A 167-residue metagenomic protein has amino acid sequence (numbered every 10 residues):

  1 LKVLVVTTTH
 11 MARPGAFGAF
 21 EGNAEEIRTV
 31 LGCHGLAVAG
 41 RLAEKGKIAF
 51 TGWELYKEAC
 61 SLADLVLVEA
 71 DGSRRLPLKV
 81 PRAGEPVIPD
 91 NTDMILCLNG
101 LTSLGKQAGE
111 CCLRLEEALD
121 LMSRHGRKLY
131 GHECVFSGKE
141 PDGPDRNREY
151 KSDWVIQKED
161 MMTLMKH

Functional and structural regions predicted by a protein language model:
L1, V66-L67: An N-terminal domain-start capping segment
K2-G46: N-terminal phosphate/diphosphate-binding loop that engages ATP/GTP or pyrophosphate donors across diverse enzyme folds
K45-L65, D71-H167: Conserved catalytic-core segment of NTP-binding enzymes
